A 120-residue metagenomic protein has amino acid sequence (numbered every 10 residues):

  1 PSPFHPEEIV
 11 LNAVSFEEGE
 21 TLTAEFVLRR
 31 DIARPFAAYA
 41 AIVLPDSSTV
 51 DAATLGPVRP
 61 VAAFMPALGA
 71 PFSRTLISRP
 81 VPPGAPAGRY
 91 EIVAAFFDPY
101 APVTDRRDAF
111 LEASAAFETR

Functional and structural regions predicted by a protein language model:
P1-S2, P102-R120: Short beta-strand elements
S2, L44, D98: Acidic surface patches and DE-rich sequence motifs
P3-L11: Proline-enriched interdomain boundary motifs that mark the N-terminal boundary and often initiate the first structured
A13-E20: Short, solvent-exposed loop/linker segments at the N-terminal edge of repeated beta-sheet extracellular domains
E20-R30: Short beta-strand elements of extracellular/lumenal beta-sandwich folds
L28-R74: Contiguous segments within soluble domain cores/interaction surfaces
R29-D31, S78-P86: Short, surface-exposed loop/turn segments at beta-strand-coil junctions that are enriched for proline with nearby
G84-P102: Internal, hydrophobic beta-strand segments that form the core of beta-sheet-rich folds
